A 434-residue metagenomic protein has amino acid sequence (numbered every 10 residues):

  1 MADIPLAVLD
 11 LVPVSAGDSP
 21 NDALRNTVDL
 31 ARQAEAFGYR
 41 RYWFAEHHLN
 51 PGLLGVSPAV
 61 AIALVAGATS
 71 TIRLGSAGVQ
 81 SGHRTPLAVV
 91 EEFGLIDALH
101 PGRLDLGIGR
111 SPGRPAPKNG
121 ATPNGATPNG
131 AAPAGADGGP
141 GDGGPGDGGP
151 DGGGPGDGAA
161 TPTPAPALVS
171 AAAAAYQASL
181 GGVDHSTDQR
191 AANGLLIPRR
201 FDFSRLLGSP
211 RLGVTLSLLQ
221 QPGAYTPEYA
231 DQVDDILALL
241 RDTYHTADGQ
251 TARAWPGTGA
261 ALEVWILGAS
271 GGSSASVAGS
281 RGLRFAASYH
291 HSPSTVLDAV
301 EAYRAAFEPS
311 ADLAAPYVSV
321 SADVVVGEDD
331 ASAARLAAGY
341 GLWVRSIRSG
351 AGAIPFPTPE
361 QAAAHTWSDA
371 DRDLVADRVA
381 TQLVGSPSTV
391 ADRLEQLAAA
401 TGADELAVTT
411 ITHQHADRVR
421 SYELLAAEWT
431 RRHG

Functional and structural regions predicted by a protein language model:
M1-L74: N-terminal beta1-alpha1-beta2 module of alpha/beta enzyme domains
A2, T122-D137, G154-W255, T295-T401 (+1 more regions): An alpha-helical appendage that flanks or caps ligand/catalytic pockets
L6, G38, E46, V65 (+5 more regions): Conserved, mostly hydrophobic/aromatic
L6-D10, Y42-F44, L74-A77, L104-I108 (+4 more regions): Hydrophobic faces of well-ordered beta-strands that scaffold small-molecule active sites in alpha/beta enzyme cores
D10-R25, A77-L87, A260-A269, R378-P387: Active-site mouth loops of central-metabolism enzymes
N21-Q33, S270-S276, T389-Q396: Short, acidic/polar
S273-V296: A conserved active-site cap/scaffold subdomain adjacent to cofactor or substrate pockets
D298-R304, H415-G434: C-terminal helical cap(s) of enzyme catalytic domains, especially alpha/beta-barrels
